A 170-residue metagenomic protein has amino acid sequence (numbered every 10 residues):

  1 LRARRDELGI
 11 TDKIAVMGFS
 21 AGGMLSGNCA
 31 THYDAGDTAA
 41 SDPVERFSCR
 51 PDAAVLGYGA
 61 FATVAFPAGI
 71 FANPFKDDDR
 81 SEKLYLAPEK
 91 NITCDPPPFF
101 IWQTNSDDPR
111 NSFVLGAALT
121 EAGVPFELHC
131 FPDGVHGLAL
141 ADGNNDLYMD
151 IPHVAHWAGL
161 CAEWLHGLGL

Functional and structural regions predicted by a protein language model:
L1-R5, H156-G159: Alpha/beta-hydrolase active-site loop
R2-I70, K83-L84: Primarily recognizes the serine-hydrolase "nucleophile elbow" in alpha/beta-hydrolase and SGNH/GDSL folds
R5-L8, E45-F47, E89-T93, C161 (+1 more regions): Surface-exposed acidic, glycine-flexible loop patches that form ligand/cofactor-binding and adhesion interfaces
I14, F99, F126: Hydrophobic anchor at the start of a short beta-strand that flanks the dinucleotide cofactor-binding loop
H32-D34, F71-P74, L115-T120: Glycine-rich, phosphate-binding/catalytic loops in enzymes
S41-P67, D79-A122: The feature captures the conserved acid-bearing segment of alpha/beta-hydrolase catalytic domains
I70-D77, D142-L147: Short glycine/proline- and charge-enriched loop/turn segments that cap or connect secondary-structure elements
W102, D107-P109, G116-L170: C-terminal catalytic histidine-bearing segment of alpha/beta-hydrolase fold enzymes
